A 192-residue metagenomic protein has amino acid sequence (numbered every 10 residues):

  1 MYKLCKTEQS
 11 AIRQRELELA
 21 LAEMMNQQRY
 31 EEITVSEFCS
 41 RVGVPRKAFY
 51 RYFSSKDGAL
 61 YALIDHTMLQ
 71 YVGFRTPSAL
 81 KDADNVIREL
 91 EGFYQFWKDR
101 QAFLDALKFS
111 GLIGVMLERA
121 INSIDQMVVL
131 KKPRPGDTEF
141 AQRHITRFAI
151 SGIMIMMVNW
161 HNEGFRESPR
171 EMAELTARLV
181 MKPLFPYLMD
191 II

Functional and structural regions predicted by a protein language model:
M1-S10, L188-I192: N-terminal intrinsically disordered/low-complexity leader segments
A11-A22, N26, E31-V35, S40-G43 (+3 more regions): An amphipathic alpha-helix adjacent to DNA-recognition modules
I33-T34, D105-L107, M116, P169: Short, hydrophobic secondary-structure boundary micro-motifs
H66-F74, R100, S123-K131, P183 (+1 more regions): A short secondary-structure junction motif
F74-S78, Q101-L107, K131, W160 (+3 more regions): Secondary-structure edge/capping motif, primarily at the C-terminal ends of alpha-helices and the immediately following
R75-F103: Hydrophobic alpha-helical connector segments
G111-G136, F140-S151, I155, F185: Amphipathic alpha-helical packing segments from all-alpha helical-bundle domains
F140-E163, E167-P183: Hydrophobic alpha-helical segments that form the core of small-molecule binding pockets and/or dimer interfaces
